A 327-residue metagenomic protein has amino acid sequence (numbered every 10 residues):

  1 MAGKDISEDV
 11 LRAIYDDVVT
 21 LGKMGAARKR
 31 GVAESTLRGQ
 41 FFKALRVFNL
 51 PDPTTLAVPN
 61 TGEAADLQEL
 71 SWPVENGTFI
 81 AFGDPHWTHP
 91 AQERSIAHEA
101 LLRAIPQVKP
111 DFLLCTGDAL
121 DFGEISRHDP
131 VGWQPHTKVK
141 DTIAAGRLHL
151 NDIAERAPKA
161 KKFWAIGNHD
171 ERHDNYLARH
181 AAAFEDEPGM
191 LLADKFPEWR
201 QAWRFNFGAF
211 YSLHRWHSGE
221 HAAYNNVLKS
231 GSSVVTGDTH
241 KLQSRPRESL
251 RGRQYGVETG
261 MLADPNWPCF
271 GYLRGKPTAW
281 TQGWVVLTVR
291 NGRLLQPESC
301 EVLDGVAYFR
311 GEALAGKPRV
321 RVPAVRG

Functional and structural regions predicted by a protein language model:
M1-D9, L56-P59: Basic, amphipathic alpha-helix used for nucleic-acid engagement in HTH/winged-helix/SANT-Myb modules and analogous
K4-L21: Short, amphipathic alpha-helical "recognition" segments used to contact nucleic acids or chromatin
G25-R30: Short alpha-helical "recognition helix" segments of helix-turn-helix
A33-F48: Major-groove recognition helix of helix-turn-helix-like DNA-binding domains
A44-N151, R321: N-terminal active-site segment of His-dependent metallophosphoesterases
P59-V74, F79, R204-V227: Core dinuclear metal-dependent hydrolase active-site scaffold
L114-C115, G208-G305: Conserved beta-sheet core of the metallophosphoesterase superfamily
E124-A202: Active-site neighborhood of divalent metal-dependent phosphoester bond hydrolases
